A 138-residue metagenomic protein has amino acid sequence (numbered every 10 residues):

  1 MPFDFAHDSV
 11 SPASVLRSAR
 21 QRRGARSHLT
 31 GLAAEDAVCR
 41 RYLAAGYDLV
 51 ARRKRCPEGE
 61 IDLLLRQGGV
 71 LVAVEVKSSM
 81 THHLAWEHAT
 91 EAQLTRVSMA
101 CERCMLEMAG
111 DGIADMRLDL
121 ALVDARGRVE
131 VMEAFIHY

Functional and structural regions predicted by a protein language model:
M1-R52: Acidic-basic catalytic patches of nuclease active cores, encompassing PD-(D/E)XK and other metal-cofactor nuclease
D4-A6, A109-Y138: Domain-level recognition of nuclease-like catalytic cores that cleave nucleotide substrates
Y42, I61-L84, V97: Conserved catalytic cores of phosphodiester-cleaving nucleases, focusing on short active-site segments
R53-K54, A85-E87, A109, I113: Short histidine-centered beta-strand/loop micro-motifs that create catalytic or ligand/metal-coordination sites
P57-G59, R126: Short acidic/glycine-enriched loop/turn segments that link adjacent beta-strands
M80-C101, E107: Mg2+/Mn2+-dependent nuclease catalytic core
